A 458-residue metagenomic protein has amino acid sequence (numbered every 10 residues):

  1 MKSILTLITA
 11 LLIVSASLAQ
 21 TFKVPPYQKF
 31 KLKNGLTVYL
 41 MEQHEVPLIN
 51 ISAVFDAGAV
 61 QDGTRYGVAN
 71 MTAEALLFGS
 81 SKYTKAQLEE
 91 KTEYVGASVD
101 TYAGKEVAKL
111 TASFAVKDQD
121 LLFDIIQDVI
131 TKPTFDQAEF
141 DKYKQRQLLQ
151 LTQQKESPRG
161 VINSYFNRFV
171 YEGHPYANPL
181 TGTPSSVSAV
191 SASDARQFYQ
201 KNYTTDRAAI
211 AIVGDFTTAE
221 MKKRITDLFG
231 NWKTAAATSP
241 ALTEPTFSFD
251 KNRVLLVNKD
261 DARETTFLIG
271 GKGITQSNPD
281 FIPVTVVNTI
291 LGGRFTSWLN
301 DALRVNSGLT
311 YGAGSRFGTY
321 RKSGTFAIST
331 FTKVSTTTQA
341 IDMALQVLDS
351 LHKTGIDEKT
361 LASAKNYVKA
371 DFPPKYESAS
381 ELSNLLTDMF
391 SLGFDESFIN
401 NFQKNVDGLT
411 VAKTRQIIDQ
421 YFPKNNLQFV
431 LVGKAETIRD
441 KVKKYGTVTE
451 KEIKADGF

Functional and structural regions predicted by a protein language model:
M1-Q20: Bacterial Sec-dependent N-terminal signal peptides
L18-E90, Y94, S98, T111-F114 (+3 more regions): His/Glu-rich zincin catalytic helix
Y39-M41, V46-L76, K85-T131, K144 (+7 more regions): M16 family metallopeptidases and their MPP-like homologs
F140: Short glycine/Trp-rich loop-beta-loop segment that forms part of the substrate-binding cleft
Q147-Q154, P245-V257, N366-F372: Short, conserved secondary-structure transition motifs
V187-S191, A195: Alpha-helical scaffold elements lining the catalytic groove of polysaccharide deacetylases
R196-Y199, L255-L256, G314-F317, R415-D419: Generic recognition of flexible, low-complexity loop/linker segments
